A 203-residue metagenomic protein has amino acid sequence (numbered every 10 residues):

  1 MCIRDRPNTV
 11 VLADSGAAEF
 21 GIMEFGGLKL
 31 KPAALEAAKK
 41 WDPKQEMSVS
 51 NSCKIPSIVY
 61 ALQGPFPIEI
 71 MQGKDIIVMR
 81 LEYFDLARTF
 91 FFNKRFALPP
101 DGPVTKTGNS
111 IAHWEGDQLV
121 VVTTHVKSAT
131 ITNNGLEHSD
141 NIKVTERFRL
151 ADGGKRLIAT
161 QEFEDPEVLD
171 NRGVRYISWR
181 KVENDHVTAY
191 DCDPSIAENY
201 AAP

Functional and structural regions predicted by a protein language model:
R4-P203: PEST-like low-complexity, intrinsically disordered acidic/proline/serine-rich tracts that flank trafficking/processing
